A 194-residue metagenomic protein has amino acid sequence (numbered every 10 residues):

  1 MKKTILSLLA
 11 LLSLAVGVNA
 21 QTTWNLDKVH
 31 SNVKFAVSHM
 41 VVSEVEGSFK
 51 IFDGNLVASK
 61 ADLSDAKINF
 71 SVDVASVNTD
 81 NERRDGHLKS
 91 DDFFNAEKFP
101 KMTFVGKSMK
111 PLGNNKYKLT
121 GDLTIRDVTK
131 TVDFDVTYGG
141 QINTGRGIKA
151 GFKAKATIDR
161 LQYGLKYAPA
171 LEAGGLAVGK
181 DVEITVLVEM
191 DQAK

Functional and structural regions predicted by a protein language model:
M1-T23: Bacterial Sec-dependent N-terminal signal peptides
A20-K194: Low-complexity, acidic/polar, glycine-enriched regions of mature
